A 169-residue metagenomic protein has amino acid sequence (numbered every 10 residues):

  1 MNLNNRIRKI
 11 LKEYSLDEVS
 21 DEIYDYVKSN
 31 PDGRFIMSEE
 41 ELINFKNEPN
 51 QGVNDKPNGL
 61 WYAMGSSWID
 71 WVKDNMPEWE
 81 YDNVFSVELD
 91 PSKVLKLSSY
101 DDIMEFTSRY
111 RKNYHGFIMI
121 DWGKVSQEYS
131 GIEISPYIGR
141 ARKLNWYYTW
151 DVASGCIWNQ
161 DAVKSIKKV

Functional and structural regions predicted by a protein language model:
M1-D17: Short acidic, low-complexity intrinsically disordered linear motifs used for protein-protein interactions
N5, K9, D70, D74 (+1 more regions): Charged/polar, solvent-exposed surface patches and flexible loops
V19-P49, M76-V169: Active-site and NAD+-binding cores of ADP-ribose-processing enzymes
N44-D82: Extended catalytic/binding region for NAD+/ADP-ribose chemistry, centered on the ART fold
